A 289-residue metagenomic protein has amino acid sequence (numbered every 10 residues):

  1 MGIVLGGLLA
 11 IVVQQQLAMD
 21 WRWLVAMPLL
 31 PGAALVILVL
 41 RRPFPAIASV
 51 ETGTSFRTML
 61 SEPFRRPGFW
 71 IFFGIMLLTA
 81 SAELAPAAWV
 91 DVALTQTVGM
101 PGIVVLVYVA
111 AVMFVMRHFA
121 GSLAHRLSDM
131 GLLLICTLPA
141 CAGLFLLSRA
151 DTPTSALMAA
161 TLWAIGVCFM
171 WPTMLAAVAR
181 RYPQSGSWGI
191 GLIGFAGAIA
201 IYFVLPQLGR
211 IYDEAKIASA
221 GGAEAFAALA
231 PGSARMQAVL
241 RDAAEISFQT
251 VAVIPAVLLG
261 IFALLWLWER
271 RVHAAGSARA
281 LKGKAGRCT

Functional and structural regions predicted by a protein language model:
M1-I47: Helix-loop-helix hairpin linking two adjacent transmembrane segments in secondary transporters
M1-Q14, G189-D213: Glycine-rich segments within core transmembrane alpha-helices of 12-TM secondary carriers
R22-R41, E245-W268: Symmetry-related core transmembrane helices of the 12-TM Major Facilitator Superfamily/SLC fold
S61-H118, Y202-Y212: Extracytoplasmic gate region of multi-pass secondary transporters
T97-V112, L157-M158, D242-V253: Loop-to-transmembrane helix entry
M116-D129: Helix-to-loop junctions at the C-terminal end of transmembrane segments in multipass secondary transporters
G131-L146: Structural signature of the two symmetry-related core transmembrane helices
F169-Y182: Intracellular juxtamembrane helix-capping segments at the cytosolic ends of symmetry-related transmembrane helices
